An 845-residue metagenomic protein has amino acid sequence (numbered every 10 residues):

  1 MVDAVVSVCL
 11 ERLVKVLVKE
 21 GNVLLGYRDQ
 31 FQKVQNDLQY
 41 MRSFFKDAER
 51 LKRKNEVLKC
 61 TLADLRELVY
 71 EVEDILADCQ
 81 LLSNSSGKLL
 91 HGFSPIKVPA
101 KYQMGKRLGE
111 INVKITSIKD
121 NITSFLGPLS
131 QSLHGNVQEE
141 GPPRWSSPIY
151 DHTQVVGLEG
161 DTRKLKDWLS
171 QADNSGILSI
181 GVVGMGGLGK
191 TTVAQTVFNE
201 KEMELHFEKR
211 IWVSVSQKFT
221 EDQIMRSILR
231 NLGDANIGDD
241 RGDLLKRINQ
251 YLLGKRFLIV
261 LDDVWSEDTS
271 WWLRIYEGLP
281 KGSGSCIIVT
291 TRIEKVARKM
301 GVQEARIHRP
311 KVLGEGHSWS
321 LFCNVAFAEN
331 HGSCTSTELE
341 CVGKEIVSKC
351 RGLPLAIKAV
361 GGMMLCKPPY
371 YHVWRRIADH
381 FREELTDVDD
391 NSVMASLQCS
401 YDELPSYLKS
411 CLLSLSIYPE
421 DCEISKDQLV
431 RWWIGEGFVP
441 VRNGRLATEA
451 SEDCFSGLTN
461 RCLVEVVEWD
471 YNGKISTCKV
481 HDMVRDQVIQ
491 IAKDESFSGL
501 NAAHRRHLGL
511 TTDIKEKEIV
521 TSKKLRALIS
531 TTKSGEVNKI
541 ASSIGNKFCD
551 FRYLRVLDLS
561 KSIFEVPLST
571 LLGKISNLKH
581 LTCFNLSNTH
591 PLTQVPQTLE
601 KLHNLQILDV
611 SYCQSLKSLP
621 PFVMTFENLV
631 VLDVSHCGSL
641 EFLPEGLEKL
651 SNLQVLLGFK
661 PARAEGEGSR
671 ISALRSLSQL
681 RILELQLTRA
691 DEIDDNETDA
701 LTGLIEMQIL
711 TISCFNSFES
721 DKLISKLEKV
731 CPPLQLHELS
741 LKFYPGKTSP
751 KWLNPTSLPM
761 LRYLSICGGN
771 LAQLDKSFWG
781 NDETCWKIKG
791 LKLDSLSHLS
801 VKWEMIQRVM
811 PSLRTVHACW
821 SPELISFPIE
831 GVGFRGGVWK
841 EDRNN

Functional and structural regions predicted by a protein language model:
M1-V57, G646: N-terminal amphipathic alpha-helical segments
C9, F45, E56, I149 (+13 more regions): Leucine-rich repeat
Q39-N55, I228-D240, K246, S283-S285 (+5 more regions): Non-catalytic, charged helical/coil tracts that couple and regulate nucleotide-powered enzyme cores
S43-R144: Charged, amphipathic alpha-helical interaction modules
I75, Q80-L90, I96-V98, Q103 (+9 more regions): Surface-exposed helical/coil interface segments that assemble multiprotein signaling complexes
K114-L188, T192-E208, S214-Q217, S227 (+5 more regions): N-terminal flanking helix/linker immediately upstream of nucleotide/cofactor-binding cores
K255-L258, G282-I288: Loop/turn-to-beta-strand initiation segments
